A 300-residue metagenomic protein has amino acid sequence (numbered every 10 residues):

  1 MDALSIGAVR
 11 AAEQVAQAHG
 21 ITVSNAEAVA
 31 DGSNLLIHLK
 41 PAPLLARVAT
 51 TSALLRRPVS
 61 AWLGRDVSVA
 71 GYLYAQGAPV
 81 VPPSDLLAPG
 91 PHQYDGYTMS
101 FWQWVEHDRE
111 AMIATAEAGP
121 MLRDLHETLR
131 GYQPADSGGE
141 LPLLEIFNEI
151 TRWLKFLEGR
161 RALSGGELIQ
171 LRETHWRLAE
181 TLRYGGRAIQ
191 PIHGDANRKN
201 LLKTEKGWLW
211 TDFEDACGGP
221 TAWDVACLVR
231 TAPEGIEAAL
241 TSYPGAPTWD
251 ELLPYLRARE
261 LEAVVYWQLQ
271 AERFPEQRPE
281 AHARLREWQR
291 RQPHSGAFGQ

Functional and structural regions predicted by a protein language model:
M1-L4, N148, R152, F156-R160 (+2 more regions): ATP/Mg2+ or Mg2+-diphosphate-binding catalytic cores that bind nucleotide phosphates or diphosphates via glycine-rich
M1-V23: Juxta-kinase regulatory segment immediately upstream of eukaryotic protein kinase catalytic domains
S5-A12, V48-Y94, M112-P120, D124: A conserved alpha-helical element in kinase catalytic cores
H19-K40: ATP-binding glycine-rich phosphate-binding loop
S33-K40, L45-R47, W176-V225: Active-site acidic catalytic loop and adjacent metal/ATP-binding pocket of ATP-dependent phosphoryl transfer enzymes
D95-H107: Conserved short submotifs of the Hanks-type protein kinase catalytic core that shape the nucleotide-binding pocket
R109-G166, I189, Q300: A cross-family kinase active-site recognition segment
T221-P247, A258-P275: Active-site activation/catalytic loop segments of kinase-like enzymes and analogous catalytic loops in related
